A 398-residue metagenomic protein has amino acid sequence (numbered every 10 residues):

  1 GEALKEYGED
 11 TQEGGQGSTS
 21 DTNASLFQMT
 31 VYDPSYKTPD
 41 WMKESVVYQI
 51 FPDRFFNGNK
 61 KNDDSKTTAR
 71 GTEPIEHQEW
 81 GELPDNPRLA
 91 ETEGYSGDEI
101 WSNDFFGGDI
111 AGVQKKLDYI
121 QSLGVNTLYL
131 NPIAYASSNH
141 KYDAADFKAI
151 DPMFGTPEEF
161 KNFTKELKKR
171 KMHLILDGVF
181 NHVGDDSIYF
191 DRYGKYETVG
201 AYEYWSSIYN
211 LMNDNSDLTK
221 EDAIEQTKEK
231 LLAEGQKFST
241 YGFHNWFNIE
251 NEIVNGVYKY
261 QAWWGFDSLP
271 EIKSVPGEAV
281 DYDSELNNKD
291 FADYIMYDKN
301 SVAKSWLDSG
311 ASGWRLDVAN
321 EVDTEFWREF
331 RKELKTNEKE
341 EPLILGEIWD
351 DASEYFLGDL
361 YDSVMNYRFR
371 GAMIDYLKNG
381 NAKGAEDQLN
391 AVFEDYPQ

Functional and structural regions predicted by a protein language model:
G1-H173, V183, I188-R192, Y204 (+2 more regions): N-terminal structural segment of carbohydrate-active enzymes
Y32, F51-D53, V275, E347 (+1 more regions): Structured loops at beta-to-helix junctions and adjacent beta-edge loops in soluble globular domains
V46-Y48, L128-L130, L174-L176, W314 (+2 more regions): Hydrophobic faces of well-ordered beta-strands that scaffold small-molecule active sites in alpha/beta enzyme cores
G58-N86, R192-Y282, A382-D395: Core domains of carbohydrate- and sulfate-ester-processing enzymes
E91-A111, D143-P157, F266-Y294, S312-E321 (+1 more regions): The substrate-binding groove and active-site-proximal loops of carbohydrate-active enzymes, especially glycoside
F147, D177, Y260-W263, I344: Hydrophobic alpha-helical packing residues
T164-R170, N181-H182, D191-E197, N210-K230 (+2 more regions): Active-site-proximal helices and loops of the catalytic beta/alpha 8
F291-L307: Structured alpha-helical segments in the cores of large, soluble enzyme domains
